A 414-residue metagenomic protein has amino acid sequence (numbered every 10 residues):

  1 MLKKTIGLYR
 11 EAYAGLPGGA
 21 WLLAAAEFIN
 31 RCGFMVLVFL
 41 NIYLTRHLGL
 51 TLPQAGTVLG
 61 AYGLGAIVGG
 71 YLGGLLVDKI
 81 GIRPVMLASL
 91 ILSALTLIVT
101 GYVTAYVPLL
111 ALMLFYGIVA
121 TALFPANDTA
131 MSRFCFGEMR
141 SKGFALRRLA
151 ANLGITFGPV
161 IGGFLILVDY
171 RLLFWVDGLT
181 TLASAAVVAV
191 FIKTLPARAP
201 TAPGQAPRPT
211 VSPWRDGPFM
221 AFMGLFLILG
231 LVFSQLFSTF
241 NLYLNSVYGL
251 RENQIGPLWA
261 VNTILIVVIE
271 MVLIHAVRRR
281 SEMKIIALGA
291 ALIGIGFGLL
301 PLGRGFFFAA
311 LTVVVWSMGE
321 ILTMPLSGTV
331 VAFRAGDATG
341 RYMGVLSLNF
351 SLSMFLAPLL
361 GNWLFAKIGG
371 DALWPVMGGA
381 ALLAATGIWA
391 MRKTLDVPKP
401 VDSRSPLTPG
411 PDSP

Functional and structural regions predicted by a protein language model:
M1-P17, T194-G224, P406-G410: Juxtamembrane intracellular "pre-TM" segments in multi-pass secondary transporters
Y13-G63, M220-L225, G230-L258: Helix-loop boundary and gating motifs at the non-cytosolic
M35, G63-Y71, I155-T156, T263-M271 (+1 more regions): Residue-level signature of mid-helix packing/kink "hotspots" within the transmembrane helices of 12-pass Major
G49, G81, Y102-V107, G249 (+1 more regions): Helix-breaking motifs and short loop linkers at transmembrane-helix boundaries and internal kinks in secondary membrane
G69-G81, I269-E282, F365: Helix-to-loop junctions at the C-terminal end of transmembrane segments in multipass secondary transporters
P84-I98, K284-G298: Structural signature of the two symmetry-related core transmembrane helices
L114-L153: Cytoplasmic helix-loop-helix junction between adjacent transmembrane helices in 12-TM secondary transporters
I166-L179, W363-A381: A membrane-interface helix-boundary motif in multi-pass transporters
